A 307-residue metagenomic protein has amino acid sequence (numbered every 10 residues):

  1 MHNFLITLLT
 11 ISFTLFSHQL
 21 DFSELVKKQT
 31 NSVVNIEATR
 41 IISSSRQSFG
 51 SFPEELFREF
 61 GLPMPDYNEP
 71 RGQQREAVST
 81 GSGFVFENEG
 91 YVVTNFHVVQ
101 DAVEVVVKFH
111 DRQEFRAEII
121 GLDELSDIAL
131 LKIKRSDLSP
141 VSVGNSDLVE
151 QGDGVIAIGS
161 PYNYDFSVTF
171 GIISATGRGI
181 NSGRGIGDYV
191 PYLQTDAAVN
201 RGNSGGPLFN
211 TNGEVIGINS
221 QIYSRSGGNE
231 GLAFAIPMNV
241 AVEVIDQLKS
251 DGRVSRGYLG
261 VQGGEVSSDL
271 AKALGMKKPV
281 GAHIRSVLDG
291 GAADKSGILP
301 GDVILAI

Functional and structural regions predicted by a protein language model:
M1-I6: Positively charged n-region of N-terminal signal peptides that target proteins for export
T7-L8, G297: Intrinsically disordered, low-complexity segments enriched in polar/charged small residues
L8-S17: Hydrophobic h-region of N-terminal signal peptides that target proteins for export in Gram-negative bacteria
F16-S296, I307: Serine-dependent protease modules
G301: Conserved catalytic motifs of ABC-family nucleotide-binding domains
I304: Conserved "HGTGT" condensation-loop signature of ketosynthase/thiolase-family condensing enzymes that catalyze
